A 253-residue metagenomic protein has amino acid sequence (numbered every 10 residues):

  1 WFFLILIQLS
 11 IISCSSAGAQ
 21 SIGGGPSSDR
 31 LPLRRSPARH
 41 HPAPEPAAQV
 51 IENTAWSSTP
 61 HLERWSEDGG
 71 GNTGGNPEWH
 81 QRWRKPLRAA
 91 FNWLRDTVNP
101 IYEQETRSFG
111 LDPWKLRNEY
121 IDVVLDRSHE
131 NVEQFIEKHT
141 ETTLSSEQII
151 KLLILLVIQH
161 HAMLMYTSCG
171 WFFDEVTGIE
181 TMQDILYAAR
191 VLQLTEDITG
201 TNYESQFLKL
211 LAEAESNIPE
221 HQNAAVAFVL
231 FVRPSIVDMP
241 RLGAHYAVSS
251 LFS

Functional and structural regions predicted by a protein language model:
W1-F252: Active-site and substrate-binding clefts of carbohydrate-active enzymes
